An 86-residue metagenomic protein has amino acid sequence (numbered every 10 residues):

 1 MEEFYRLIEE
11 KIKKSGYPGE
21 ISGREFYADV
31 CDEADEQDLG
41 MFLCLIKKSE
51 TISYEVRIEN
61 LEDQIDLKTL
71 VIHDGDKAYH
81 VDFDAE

Functional and structural regions predicted by a protein language model:
M1-Y27: N-terminal trafficking/processing presequences and adjacent post-cleavage segments of proteins routed to secretion
I21-D82: Acidic, low-complexity, intrinsically disordered interaction modules
